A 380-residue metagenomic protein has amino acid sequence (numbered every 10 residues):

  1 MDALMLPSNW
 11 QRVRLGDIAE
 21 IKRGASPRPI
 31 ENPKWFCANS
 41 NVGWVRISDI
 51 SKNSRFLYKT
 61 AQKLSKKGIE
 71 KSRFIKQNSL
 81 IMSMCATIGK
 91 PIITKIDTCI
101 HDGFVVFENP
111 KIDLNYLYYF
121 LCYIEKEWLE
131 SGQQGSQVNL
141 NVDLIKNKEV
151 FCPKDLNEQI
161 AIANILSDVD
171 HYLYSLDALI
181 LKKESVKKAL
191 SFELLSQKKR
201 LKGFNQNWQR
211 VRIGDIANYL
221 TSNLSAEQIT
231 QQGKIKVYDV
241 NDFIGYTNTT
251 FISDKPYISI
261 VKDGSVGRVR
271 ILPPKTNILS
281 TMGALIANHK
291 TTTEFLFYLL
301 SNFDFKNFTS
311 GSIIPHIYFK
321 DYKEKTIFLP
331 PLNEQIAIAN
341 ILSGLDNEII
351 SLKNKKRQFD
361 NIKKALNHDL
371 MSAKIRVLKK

Functional and structural regions predicted by a protein language model:
M1-P27, N147, L201-L224, Q228-V240: Non-catalytic DNA-recognition/assembly elements of restriction-modification systems
M1-R14, C152-Q209, F328-K380: Amphipathic alpha-helical coiled-coil/heptad-repeat segments
S8, M84, T98-V105, Q133-N157 (+2 more regions): A short glycine-rich beta-alpha junction/loop motif
V13-G16, S48, D143, V211-G214 (+4 more regions): Structural detector for helix-capping/boundary residues
A19-K22, L121, L194, A217 (+2 more regions): Hydrophobic aliphatic residues
R28-W35, Q134, A226-K234, S312-I313: Short coil/turn segments at secondary-structure boundaries
V42-S48, L57-I124, D239-N302, K306 (+2 more regions): A short beta-sheet element
I50-K52: Acidic glycine-/aspartate-rich tracts in secreted/extracellular proteins
